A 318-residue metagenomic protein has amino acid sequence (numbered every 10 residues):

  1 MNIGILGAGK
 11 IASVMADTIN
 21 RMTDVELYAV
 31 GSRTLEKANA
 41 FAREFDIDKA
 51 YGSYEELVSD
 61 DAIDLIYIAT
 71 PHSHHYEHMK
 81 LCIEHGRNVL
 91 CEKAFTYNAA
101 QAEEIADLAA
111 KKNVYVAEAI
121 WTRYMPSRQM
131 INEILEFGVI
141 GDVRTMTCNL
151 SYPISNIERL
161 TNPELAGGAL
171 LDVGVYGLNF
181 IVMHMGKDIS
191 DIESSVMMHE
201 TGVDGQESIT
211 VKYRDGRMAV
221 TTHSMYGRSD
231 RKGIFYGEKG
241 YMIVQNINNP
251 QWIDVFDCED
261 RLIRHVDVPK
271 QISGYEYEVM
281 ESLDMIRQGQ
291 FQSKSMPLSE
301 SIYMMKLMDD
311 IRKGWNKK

Functional and structural regions predicted by a protein language model:
M1-F45, K317-K318: N-terminal Rossmann-like dinucleotide-binding module
V25-A29, D64-I66, G168, Y241: Short active-site oxyanion
D48-D61: Short acidic low-complexity segments
L65-H72, Y76-R123: Beta-strand-loop-alpha-helix segment that lines the small-molecule cofactor/substrate pocket of alpha/beta enzymes
L65-Y67, R214, E281-K318: C-terminal helix-rich "cap/oligomerization" subdomain common to oxidoreductases
T122-I192: Predominantly a Rossmann-like dinucleotide-binding segment in NAD(P)-dependent oxidoreductases
N179-W252, E281-M285: Contiguous beta-strand/loop segments that form the cofactor/metal-binding neighborhood of enzyme cores
D267-M280, M296: Active-site loop of classical SDR/Rossmann-like NAD(P)-dependent oxidoreductases, centered on the catalytic Tyr-X3-Lys
